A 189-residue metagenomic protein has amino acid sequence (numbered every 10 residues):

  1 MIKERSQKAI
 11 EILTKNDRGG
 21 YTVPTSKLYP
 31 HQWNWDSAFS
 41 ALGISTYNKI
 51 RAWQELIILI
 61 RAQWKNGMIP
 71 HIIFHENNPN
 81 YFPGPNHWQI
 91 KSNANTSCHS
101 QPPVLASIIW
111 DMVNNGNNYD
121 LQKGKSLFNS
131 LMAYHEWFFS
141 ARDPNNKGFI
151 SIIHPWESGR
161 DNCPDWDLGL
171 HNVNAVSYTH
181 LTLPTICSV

Functional and structural regions predicted by a protein language model:
M1-Q32, W53-Q54, I58, G67-I72: Low-complexity, Ser/Thr/Pro/Gly-enriched N-terminal "stalk/linker" regions
I10-D36, S40, Q122-A141, N145 (+1 more regions): Short N-terminal secondary-structure initiator segments
I10-G19, N78-G84, L181: Active-site-adjacent bridging/hinge elements
G20-A38, L42-Y47, F82-P102: Solvent-exposed loop and edge beta-strand segments that line ligand/cofactor-binding and catalytic clefts
K49-M132, F139-E157: Helix-terminus loop motifs that line ligand-binding clefts
R160-Y178: Core domains of carbohydrate- and sulfate-ester-processing enzymes
T179-T185: Conserved small/polar residues in nucleotide/adenosyl-binding loops
